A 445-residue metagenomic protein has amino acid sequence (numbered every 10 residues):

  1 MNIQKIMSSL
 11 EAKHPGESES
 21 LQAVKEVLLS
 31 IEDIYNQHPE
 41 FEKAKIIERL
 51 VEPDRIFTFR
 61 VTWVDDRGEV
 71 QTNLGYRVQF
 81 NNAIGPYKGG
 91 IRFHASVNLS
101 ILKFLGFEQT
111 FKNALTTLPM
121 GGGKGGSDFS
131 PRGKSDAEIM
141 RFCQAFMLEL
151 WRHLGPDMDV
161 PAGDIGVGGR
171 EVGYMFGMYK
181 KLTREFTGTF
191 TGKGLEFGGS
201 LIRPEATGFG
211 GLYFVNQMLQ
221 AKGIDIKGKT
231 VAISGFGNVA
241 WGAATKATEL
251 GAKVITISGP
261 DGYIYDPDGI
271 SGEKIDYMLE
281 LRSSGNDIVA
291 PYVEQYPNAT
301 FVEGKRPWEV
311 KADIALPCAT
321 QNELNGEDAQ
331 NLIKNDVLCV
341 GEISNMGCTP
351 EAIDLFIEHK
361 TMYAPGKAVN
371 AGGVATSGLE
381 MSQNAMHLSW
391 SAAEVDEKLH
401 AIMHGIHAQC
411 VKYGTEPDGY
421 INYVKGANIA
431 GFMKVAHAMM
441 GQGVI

Functional and structural regions predicted by a protein language model:
N2-A23, M218, I333-I445: Adenosine-phosphate binding glycine-rich loop
L21, Q37-A44, T117, L154-G163 (+3 more regions): Flexible, glycine/charged-enriched surface loops at secondary-structure junctions
E40-Q71: Structured beta-strand/loop patches that form or line metal/cofactor-binding pockets in enzymes
F59-M120, K124, D128: Phosphate-interaction motifs
H94, N113-K227: Glycine/serine-rich phosphate-binding loop and adjoining beta1-alpha1 elements at the start of nucleotide-handling
T191-G194, G199-K311: Glycine-rich phosphate/diphosphate-binding loop of Rossmann-like nucleotide-binding domains
G262-Y363, A368: Rossmann-like adenosine-cofactor binding region
